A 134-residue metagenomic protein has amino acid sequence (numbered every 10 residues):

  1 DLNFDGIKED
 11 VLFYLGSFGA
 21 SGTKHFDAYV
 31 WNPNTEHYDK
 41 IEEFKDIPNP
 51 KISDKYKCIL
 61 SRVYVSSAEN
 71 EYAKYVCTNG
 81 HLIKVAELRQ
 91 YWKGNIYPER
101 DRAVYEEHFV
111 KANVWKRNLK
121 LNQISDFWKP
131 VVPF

Functional and structural regions predicted by a protein language model:
L2, L12-F13, A20, A28-Y29 (+1 more regions): Acidic/His-rich structured neighborhood in mature extracellular/periplasmic domains
L2-G16, K55-S61: Acidic/hydrophobic-patterned starts of short beta strands in beta-sheet-rich repeat architectures
E9, F26-D27, A73: Residue-level detector of short, conserved catalytic/binding motifs and their immediate flanks
G19-K24, S67-N70: Short, solvent-exposed loop/turn segments at conserved positions within beta-propeller repeat blades
K24-I47: Extracellular C-terminal loop/segment signatures of secreted glycoproteins
H37-F44, S53-Y56, V85-A86: Low-complexity, Pro/Ser/Thr- and charge-rich linker/hinge segments at domain boundaries
K45-K51, G94: Repeated scaffold domains used in trafficking and secretory/extracellular systems, primarily beta-propellers
Y56-F134: Acidic, small-residue rich beta-repeat scaffolds with periodic aromatic anchors
